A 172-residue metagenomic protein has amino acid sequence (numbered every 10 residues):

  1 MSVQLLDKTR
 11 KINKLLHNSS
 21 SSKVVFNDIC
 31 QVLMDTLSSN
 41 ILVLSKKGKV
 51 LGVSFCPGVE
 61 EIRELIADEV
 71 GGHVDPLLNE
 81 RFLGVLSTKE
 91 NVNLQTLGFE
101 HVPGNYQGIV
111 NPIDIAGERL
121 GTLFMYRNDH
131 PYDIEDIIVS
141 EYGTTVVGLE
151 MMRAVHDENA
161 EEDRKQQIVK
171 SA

Functional and structural regions predicted by a protein language model:
M1-A172: Hydrophobic, helix-rich cores of sensory/ligand-binding and other regulatory modules that couple small-molecule
